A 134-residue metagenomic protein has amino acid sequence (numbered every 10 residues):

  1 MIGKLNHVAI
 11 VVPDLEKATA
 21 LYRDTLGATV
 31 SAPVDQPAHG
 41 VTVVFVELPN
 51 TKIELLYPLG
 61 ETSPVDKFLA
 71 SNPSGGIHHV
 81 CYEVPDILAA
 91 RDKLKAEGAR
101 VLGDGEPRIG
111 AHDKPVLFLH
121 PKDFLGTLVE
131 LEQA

Functional and structural regions predicted by a protein language model:
M1-T19, G75-V84, Q133: N-terminal beta-strand motif that seeds the catalytic metal site of vicinal oxygen chelate
L5-N6, R23, A28-G40, E61-H78 (+2 more regions): A cross-kingdom feature marking solvent-exposed beta-strand/loop segments within repeated, beta-rich binding/scaffold
A18, A28-T29, I53-E54, S63-P64 (+1 more regions): Short loop/beta submotifs within extracellular cysteine-rich repeat domains
A18-R23, L94: Conserved active-site tyrosine of GNAT-family acetyltransferases
V44-E47, E54, Y82, R91-A134: Vicinal oxygen chelate
